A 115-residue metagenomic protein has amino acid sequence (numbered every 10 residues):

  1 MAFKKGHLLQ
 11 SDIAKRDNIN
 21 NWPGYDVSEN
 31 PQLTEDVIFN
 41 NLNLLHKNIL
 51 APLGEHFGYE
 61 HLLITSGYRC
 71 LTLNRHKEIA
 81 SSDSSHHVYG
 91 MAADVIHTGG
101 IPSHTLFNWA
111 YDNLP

Functional and structural regions predicted by a protein language model:
K4: Polysaccharide-binding and catalytic clefts of secreted carbohydrate-active enzymes
H7-P115: Cell-envelope/glycan interface and biosynthesis
